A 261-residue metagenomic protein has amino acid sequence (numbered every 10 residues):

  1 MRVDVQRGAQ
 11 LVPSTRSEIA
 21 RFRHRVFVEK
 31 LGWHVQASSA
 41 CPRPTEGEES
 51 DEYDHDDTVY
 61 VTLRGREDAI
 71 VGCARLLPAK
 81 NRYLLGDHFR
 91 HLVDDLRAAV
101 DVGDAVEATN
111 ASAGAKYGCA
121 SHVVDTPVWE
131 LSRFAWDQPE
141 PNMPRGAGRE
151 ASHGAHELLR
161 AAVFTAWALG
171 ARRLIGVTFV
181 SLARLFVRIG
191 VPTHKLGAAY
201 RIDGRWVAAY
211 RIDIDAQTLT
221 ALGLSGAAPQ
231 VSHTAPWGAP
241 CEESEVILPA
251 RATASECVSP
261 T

Functional and structural regions predicted by a protein language model:
M1-T45, Y60-I70, R75-K80: Short amphipathic alpha-helix that is part of the acyltransferase structural core
A40-E46, E52, S181-L185: Beta-rich nucleic-acid/ligand-interaction surfaces
C41, S50-H55, V177, Y200-G204: A short beta-turn/loop motif at secondary-structure boundaries
S50-T62, L84: A short helix-loop-beta-strand connector motif used in the catalytic cores of GNAT acetyltransferases and, in some
I70, N81-L84, A183-L185: Short catalytic/ligand-binding loop motif for oxyanion handling, primarily in non-cytosolic enzymes, centered on
D87-I212: Acyl-donor binding region in acyl/amide transferases
A183-L185, I189-A252: Accessory, usually C-terminal, subdomains that scaffold auxiliary metal cofactors
A254-T261: Long, low-complexity, intrinsically disordered segments
